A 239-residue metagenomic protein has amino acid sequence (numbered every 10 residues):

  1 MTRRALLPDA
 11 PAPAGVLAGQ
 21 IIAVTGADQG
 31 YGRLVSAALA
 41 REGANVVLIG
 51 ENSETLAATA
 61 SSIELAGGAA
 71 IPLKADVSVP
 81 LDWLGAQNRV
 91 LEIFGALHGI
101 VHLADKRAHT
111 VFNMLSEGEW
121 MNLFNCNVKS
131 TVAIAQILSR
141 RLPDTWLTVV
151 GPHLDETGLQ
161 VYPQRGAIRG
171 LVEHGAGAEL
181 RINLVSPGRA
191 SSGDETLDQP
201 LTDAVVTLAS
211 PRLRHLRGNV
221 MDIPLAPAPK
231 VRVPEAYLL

Functional and structural regions predicted by a protein language model:
T2-R4, L180, L184-L239: C-terminal helical subdomain
L17-A18, A66-A69, N88-H102, A108 (+2 more regions): A glycine-rich helix->loop->beta "capping" turn within Rossmann-like NAD(P)(H)-dependent oxidoreductase domains
I21, D28-G30: Conserved glycine-rich cofactor-binding loop
A44-A58: Conserved glycine-rich Rossmann-like NAD(P)H-binding loop of the short-chain dehydrogenase/reductase
E54, K74-G85, E117: The beta1-alpha1 cofactor-binding region of Rossmann-like NAD(H)/NADP(H)-dependent oxidoreductases
K106, V111, S139-A178, S186-D194: Catalytic loop of short-chain dehydrogenase/reductase
V111-F112, E119-F124: Substrate-binding pocket helix/loop in short-chain dehydrogenase/reductase
